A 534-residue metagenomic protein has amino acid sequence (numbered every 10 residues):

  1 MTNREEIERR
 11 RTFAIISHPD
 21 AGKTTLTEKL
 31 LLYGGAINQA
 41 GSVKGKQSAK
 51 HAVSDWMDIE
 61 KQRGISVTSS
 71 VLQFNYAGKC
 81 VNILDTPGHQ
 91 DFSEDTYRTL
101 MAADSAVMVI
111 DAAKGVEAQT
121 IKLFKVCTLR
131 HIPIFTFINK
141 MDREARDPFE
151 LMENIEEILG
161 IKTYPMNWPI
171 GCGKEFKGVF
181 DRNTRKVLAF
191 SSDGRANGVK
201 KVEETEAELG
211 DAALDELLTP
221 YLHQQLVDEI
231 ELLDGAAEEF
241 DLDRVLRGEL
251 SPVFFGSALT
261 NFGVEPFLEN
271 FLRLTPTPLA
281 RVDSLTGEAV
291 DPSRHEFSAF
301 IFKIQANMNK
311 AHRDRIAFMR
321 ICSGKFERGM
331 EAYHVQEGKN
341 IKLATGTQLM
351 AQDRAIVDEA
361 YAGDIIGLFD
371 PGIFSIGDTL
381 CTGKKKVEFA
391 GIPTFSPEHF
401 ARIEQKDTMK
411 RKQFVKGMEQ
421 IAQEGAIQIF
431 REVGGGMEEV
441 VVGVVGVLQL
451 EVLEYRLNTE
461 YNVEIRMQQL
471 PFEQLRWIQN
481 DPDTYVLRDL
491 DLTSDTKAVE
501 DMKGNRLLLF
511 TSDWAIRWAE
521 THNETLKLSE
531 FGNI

Functional and structural regions predicted by a protein language model:
M1-I534: Structural and coupling elements of P-loop NTPases
